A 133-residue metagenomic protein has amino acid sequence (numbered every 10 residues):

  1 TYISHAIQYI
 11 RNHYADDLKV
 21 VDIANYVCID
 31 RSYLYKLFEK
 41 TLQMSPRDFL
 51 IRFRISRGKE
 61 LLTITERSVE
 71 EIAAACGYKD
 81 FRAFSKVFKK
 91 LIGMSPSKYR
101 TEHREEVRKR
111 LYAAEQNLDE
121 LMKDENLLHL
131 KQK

Functional and structural regions predicted by a protein language model:
T1-Q8, Y33: An amphipathic alpha-helical interaction segment
Q8, N12, D17, V21 (+2 more regions): Terminal helix-turn-helix DNA-binding modules in bacterial transcription factors
D30-R31, K79-D80: Short coil turns linking two alpha-helices in DNA-binding domains
Y33-L34, F38, A83-F84, F88: Short hydrophobic/aromatic patch on the recognition helix
